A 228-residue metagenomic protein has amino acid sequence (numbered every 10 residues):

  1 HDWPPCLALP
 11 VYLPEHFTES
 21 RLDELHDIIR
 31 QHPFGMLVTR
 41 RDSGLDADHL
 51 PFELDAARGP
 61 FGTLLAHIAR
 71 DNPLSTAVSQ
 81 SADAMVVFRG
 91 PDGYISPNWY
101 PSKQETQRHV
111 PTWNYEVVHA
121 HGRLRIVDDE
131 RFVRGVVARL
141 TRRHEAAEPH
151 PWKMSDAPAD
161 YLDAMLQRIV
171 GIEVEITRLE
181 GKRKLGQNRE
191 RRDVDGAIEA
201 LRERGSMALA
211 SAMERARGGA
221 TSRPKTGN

Functional and structural regions predicted by a protein language model:
W3-L9, R125-N228: C-terminal edge-of-domain segments
P10-M36: Short, basic/aromatic recognition patches
L22, D71, A157-D160: Short alpha-helical segments and helix-capping/turn motifs at coil-helix boundaries
H26, R108-H109, Y161-A164: A generic local secondary-structure boundary/capping motif
Q31, D46, P60, V78-S81 (+2 more regions): A short, structural micro-pattern
Q31-R70, V86: Short beta-strand segments
L65, M85, H121, G171-E175: Beta-strand secondary-structure signal
A69-V136: Short, structured beta-strand-loop surface elements
